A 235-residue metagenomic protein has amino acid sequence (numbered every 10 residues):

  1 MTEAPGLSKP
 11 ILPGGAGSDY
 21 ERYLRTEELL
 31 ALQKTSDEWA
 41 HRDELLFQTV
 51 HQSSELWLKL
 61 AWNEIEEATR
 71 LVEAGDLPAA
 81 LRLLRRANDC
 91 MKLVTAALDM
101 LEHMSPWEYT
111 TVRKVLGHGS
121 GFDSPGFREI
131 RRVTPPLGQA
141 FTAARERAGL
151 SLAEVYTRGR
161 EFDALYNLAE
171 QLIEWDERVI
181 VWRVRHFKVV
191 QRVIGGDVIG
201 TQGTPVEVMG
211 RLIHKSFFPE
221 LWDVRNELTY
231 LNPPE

Functional and structural regions predicted by a protein language model:
M1-E235: Surface-exposed peri-terminal alpha-helical interaction modules
